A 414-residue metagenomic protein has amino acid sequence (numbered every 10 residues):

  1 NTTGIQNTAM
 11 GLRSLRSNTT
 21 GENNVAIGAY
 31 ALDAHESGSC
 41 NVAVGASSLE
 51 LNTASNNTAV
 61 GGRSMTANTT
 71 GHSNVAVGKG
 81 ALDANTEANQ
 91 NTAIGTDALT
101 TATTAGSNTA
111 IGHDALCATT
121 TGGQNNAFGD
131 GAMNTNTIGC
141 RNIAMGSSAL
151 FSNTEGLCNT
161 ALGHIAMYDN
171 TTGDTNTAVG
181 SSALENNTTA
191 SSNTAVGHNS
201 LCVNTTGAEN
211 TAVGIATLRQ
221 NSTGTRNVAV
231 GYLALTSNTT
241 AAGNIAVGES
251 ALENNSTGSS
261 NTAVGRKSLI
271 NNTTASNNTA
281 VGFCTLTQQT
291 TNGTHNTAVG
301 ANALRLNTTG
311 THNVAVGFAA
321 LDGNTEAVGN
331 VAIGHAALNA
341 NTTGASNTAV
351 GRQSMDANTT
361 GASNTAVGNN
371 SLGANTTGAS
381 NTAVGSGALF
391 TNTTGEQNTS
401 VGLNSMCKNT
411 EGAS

Functional and structural regions predicted by a protein language model:
N1-S414: Glycine- and small/polar-enriched repetitive beta-structure motifs of secreted/surface proteins
